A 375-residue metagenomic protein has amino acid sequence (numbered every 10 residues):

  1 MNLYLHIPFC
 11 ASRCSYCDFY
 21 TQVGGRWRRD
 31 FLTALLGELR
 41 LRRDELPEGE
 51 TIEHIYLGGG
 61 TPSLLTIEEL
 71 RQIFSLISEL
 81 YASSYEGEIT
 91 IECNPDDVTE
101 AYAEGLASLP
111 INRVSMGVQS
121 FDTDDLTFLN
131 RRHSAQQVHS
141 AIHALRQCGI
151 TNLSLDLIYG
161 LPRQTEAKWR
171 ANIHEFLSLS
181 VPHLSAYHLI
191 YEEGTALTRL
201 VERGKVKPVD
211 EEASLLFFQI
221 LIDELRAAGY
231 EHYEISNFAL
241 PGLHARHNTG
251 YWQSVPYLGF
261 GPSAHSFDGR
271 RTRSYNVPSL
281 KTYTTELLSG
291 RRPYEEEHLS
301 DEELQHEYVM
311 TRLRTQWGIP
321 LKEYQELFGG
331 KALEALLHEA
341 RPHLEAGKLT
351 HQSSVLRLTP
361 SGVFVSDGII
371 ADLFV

Functional and structural regions predicted by a protein language model:
M1, T21-E45, E50-G330: C-terminal scaffold of the Radical SAM
M1-I7: Immediate flanking context of iron-sulfur cluster ligation sites
P8-F19: Local cysteine-cluster metal-coordination motifs and their immediate loop/turn environment, predominantly Fe-S cluster
G330-L337, S354: Mobile late-domain/C-terminal helix-loop "cap" segments that border catalytic sites or the cytosolic face
L336-A346: Basic amphipathic alpha-helical segments that dock to polyanions
L344-S354: A short, conserved structural fragment
V355-T359: Minor-groove-contacting beta-hairpin "wing" of winged helix-turn-helix DNA-binding domains
S361-V375: Short, amphipathic alpha-helical interaction segments positioned at domain boundaries
